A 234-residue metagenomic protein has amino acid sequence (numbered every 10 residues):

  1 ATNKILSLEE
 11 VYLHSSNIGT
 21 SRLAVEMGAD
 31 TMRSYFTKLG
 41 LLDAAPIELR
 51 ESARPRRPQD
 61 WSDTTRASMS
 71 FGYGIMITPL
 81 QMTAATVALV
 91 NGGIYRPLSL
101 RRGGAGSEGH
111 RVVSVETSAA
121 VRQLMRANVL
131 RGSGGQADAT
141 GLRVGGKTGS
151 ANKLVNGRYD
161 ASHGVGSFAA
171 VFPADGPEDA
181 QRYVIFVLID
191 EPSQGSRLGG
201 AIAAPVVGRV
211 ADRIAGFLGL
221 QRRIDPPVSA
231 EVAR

Functional and structural regions predicted by a protein language model:
A1-D190, G199, A203, A230-R234: Beta-lactam-recognizing serine transpeptidase/beta-lactamase-like catalytic domain environment
L42, L100, A215-Q221: Short C-terminal domain-edge/linker segments immediately following a structured domain
V90, V129, G208-A215, G219: Short amphipathic alpha-helical signal-transduction/dimerization elements
E191-Q194, V206: C-terminal soluble interaction/assembly domains
F217-R234: Gram-negative outer-membrane assembly/targeting C-terminal domains
